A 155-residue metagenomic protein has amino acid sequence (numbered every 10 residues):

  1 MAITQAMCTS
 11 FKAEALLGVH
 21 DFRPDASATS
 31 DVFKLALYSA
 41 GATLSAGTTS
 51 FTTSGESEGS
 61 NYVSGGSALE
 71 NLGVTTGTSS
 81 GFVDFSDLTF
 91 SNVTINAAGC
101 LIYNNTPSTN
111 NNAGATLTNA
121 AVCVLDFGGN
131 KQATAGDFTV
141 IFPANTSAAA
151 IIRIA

Functional and structural regions predicted by a protein language model:
M1-A98, N105-A155: Small cysteine-rich, disulfide-bonded extracellular modules of the LU/uPAR three-finger superfamily and closely related
